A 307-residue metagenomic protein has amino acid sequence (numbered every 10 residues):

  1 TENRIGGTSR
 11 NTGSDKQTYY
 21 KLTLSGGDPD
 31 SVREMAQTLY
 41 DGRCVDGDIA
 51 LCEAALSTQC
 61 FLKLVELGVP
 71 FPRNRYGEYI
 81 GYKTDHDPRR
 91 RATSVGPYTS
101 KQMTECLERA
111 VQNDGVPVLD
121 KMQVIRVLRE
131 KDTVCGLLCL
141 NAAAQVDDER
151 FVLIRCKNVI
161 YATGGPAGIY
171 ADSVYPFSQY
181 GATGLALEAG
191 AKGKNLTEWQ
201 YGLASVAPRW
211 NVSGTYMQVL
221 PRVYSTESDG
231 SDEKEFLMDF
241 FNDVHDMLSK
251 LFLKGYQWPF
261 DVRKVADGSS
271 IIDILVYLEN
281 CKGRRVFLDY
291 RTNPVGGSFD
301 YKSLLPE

Functional and structural regions predicted by a protein language model:
T1-G13, T23, D28: Glycine-rich FAD pyrophosphate-binding loop
N11, L56-L62, E66-V69, A182-L196: Hydrophobic or amphipathic alpha-helical targeting/insertion segments
Q17-E53: Glycine-rich active-site loop/strand segments that organize a redox cofactor
T58-Q59, V65-I125, R150, T197-E307: Mobile, glycine/GP-rich and aromatic-enriched active-site lid/loop segments adjacent to catalytic centers
I125-A142, P306-E307: A glycine-rich dinucleotide-binding beta-alpha-beta segment and adjacent secondary-structure elements that constitute
V146-N158: Core beta-strand elements of the Rossmann-like FAD/NAD(P) dinucleotide-binding domain in flavoenzyme oxidoreductases
N158-N211: Glycine-rich loop(s) and the adjacent beta-strand/alpha-helix scaffold that form part
